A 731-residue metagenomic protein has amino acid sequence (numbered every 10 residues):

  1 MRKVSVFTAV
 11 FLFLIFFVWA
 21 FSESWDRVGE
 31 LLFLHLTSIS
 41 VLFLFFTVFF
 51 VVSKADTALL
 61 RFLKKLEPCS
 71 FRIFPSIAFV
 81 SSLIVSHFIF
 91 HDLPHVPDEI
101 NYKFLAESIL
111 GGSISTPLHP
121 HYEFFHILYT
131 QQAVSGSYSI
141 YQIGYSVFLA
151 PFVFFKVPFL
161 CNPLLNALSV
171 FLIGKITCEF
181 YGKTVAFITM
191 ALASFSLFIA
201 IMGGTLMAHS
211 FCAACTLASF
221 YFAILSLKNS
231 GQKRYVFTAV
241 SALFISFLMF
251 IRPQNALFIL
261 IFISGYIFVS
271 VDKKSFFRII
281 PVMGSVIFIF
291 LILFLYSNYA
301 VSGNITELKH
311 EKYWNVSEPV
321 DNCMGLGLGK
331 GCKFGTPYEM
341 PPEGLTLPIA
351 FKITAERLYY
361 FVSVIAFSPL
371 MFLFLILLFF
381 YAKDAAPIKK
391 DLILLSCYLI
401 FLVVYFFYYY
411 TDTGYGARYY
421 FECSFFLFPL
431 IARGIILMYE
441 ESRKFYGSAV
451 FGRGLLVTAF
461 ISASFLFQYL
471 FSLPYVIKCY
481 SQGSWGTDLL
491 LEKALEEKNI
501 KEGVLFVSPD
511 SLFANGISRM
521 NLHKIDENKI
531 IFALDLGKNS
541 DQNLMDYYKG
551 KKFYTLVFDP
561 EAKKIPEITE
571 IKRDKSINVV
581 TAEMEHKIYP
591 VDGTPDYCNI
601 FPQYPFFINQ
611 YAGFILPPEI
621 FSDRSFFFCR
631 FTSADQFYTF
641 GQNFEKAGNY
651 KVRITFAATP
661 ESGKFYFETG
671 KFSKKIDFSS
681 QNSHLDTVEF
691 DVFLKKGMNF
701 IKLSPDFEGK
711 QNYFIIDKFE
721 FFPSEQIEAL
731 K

Functional and structural regions predicted by a protein language model:
A9-L14, R72-S82, A193, V240-I245 (+5 more regions): Transmembrane alpha-helix segments characteristic of polytopic inner-membrane glycan-assembly/cell-envelope
F49-K54, L168-V170, Y266-I267, K352-L395 (+1 more regions): Hydrophobic, aromatic-rich transmembrane alpha-helices and their immediate juxtamembrane boundary segments
F71-R72, L243, L260, G284-F288 (+4 more regions): Signature aromatic-anchored transmembrane alpha helix within multi-pass, membrane-resident enzymes that catalyze glycan
I73-F74, V170-S196, A213-A214, L227-V236 (+3 more regions): Transmembrane-helix signature of polytopic, membrane-embedded enzymes that assemble or transfer cell-envelope glycans
K103, M202-G203, H209, I251 (+4 more regions): Hydrophobic/aromatic-rich transmembrane helices and adjacent perimembrane loops
A150, I176, T189-S194, M202 (+4 more regions): Membrane-interface alpha helices of multi-pass inner-membrane proteins
P158-Y181, A218-F222: Transmembrane-helix motifs of polytopic, lipid-linked glycan transferases
F222-S230, R234-V236, L257-Y296, A382 (+1 more regions): Perimembrane helix-loop-helix junctions
